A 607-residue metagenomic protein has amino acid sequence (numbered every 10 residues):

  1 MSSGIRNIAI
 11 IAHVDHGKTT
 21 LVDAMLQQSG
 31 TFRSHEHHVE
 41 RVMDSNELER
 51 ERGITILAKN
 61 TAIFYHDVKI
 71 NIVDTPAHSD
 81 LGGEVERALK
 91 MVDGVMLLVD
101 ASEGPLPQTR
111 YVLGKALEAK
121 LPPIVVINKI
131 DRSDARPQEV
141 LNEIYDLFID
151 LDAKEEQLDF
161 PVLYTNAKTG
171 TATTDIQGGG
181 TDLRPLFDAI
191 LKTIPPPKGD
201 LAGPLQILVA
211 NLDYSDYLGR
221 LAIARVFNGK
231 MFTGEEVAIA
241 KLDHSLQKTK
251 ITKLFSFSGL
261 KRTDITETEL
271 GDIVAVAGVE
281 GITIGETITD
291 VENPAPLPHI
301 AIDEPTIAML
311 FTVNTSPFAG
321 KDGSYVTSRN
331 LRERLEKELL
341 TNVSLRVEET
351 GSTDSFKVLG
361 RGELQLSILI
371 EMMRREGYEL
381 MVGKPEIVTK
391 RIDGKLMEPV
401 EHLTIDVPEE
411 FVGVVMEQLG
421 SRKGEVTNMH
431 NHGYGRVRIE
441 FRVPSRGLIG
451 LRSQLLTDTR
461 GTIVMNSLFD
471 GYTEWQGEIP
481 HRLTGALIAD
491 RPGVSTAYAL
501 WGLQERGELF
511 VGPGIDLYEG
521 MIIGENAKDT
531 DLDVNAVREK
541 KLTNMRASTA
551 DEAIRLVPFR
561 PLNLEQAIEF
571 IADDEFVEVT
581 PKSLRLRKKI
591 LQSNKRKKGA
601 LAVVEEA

Functional and structural regions predicted by a protein language model:
M1-A607: Structural and coupling elements of P-loop NTPases
